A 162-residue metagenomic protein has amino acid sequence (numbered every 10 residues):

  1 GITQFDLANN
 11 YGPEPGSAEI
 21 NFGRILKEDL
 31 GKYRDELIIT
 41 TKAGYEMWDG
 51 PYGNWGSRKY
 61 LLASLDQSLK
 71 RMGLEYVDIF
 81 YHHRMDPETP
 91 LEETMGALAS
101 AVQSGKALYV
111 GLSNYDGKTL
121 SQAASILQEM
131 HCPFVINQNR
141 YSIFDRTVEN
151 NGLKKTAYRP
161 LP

Functional and structural regions predicted by a protein language model:
G1, W55-M72, L120-A124: Short, acidic/polar
G1-L37, Q103: N-terminal binding-site loop/beta-alpha segment at the start of enzyme catalytic domains that lines or forms
F5, F22, I39, S68 (+4 more regions): Conserved, mostly hydrophobic/aromatic
A8-N10, K42-E46, H82-M85, L112-K118 (+1 more regions): Active-site beta-loop-alpha junctions enriched in small/polar residues
I25-I38, L69-G73, S100-V102, A124-P133: Acidic (Asp/Glu)-rich catalytic clusters
M47-L62, H83-T89: Active-site mouth loops of central-metabolism enzymes
T89-P162: Beta/alpha (TIM)-barrel catalytic core signal, keyed to glycine-rich beta->alpha loops juxtaposed to Asp/Glu that bind
